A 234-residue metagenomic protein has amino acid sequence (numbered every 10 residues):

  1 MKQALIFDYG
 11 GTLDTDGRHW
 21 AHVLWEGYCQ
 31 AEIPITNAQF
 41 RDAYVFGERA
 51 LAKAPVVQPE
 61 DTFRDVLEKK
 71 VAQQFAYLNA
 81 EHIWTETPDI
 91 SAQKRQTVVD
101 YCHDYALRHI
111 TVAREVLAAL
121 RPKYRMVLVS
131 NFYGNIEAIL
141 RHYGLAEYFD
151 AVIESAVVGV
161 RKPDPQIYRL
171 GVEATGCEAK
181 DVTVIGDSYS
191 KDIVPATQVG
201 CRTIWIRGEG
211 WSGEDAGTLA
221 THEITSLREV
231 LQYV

Functional and structural regions predicted by a protein language model:
M1-F7, T15, A38, E81 (+4 more regions): Asp-based, Mg2+/Mn2+-dependent phosphohydrolase catalytic module
K2-T111: N-terminal helical cap/lid subdomain that shapes the substrate entry/recognition surface in HAD-like hydrolases
E26-A31, V116-Y124: A short, Lys/Arg-enriched amphipathic alpha-helix followed by its capping loop at the start of a domain
P34, A50, K123-M126, A146: A general structural signal for well-ordered secondary-structure junctions
T62-E68, A118-P122, G210: Short alpha-helical linear motifs
